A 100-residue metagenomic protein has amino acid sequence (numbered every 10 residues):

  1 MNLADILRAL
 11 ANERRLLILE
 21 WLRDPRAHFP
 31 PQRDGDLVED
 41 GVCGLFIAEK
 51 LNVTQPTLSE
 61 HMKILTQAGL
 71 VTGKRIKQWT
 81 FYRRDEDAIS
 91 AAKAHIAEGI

Functional and structural regions predicted by a protein language model:
M1-I6: Short, Lys/Arg-enriched N-terminal segment that forms or immediately precedes the first helix of a structured domain
R8, R14-T54, I76, T80-D87: N-terminal helix-turn-helix DNA-binding core of bacterial DNA-binding proteins
M62-K63: Short, hydrophobic-biased segments on the C-terminal half of alpha helices that form "recognition helices"
G69: Glycine-centered, phosphate/nucleic-acid-interacting loop/turn motifs that mediate DNA/RNA or nucleotide
G73: Short beta-strand "wing" residues that participate in macromolecule-binding interfaces
A88-A92: Short, charged/polar, Gly/Pro-enriched secondary-structure boundary elements
